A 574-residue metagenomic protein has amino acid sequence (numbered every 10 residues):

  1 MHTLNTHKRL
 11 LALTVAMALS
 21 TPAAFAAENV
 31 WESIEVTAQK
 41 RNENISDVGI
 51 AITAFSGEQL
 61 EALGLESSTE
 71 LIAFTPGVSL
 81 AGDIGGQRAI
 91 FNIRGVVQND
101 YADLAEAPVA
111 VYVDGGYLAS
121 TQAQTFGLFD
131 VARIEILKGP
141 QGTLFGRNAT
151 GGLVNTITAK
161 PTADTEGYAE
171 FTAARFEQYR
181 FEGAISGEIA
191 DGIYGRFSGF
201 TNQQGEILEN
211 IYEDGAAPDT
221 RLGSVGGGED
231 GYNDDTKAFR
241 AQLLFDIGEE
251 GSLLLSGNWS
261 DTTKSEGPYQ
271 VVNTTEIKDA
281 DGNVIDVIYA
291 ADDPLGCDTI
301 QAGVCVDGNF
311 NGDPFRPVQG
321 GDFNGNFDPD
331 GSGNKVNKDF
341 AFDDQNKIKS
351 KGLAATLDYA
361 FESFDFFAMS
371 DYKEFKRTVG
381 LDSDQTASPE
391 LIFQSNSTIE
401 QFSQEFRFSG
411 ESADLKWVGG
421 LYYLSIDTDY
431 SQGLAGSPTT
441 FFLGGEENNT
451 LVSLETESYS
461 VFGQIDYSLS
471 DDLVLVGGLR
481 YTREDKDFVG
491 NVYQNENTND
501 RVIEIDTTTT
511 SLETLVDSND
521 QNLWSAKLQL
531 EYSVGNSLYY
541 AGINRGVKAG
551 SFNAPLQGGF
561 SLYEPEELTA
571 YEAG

Functional and structural regions predicted by a protein language model:
N29-D164, A573: Acidic, small-polar-rich N-terminal luminal/periplasmic segments of exported/outer-membrane proteins
L65, A190-G192, N202, D246-E250 (+5 more regions): Outer-membrane beta-barrel channels and translocator barrels
E106-P108, S120, F129-K138, T143-F239 (+4 more regions): Outer-membrane beta-barrel translocator/receptor signature
G167-A169, G195-G199, L253-L255, A355 (+5 more regions): Transmembrane beta-strands of outer-membrane beta-barrel proteins
F171-R175, T201-G205, W259-T263, F361 (+5 more regions): Transmembrane beta-strands of outer-membrane beta-barrel pores
I207-D230, G267-D339, S383-I392, S431-L451 (+2 more regions): Solvent-exposed loop segments that connect transmembrane elements
G228, D234-W417, S425: Outer-membrane beta-barrel domain signature, strongest for Gram-negative TonB-dependent receptors and also present
L244-G248, F408-S409, G420-L424, L454-G574: Structural signature of Gram-negative outer-membrane beta-barrels, strongest in the C-terminal barrel of TonB-dependent
